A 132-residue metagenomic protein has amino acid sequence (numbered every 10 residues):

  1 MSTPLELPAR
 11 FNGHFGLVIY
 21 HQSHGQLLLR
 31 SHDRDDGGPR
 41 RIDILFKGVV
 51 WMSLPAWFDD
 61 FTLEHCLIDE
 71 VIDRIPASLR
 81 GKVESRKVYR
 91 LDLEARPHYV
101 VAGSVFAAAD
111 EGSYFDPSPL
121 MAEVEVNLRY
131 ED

Functional and structural regions predicted by a protein language model:
M1-D132: Surface-exposed, interaction-prone regions used to assemble/regulate multi-protein complexes
